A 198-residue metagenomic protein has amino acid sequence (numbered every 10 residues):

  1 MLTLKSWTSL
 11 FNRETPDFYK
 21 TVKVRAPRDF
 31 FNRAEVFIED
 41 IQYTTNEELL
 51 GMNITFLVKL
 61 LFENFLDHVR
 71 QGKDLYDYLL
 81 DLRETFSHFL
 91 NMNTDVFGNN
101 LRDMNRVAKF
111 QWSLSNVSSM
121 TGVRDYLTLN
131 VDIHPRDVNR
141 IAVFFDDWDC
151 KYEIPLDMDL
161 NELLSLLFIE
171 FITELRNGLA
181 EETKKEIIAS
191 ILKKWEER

Functional and structural regions predicted by a protein language model:
M1-I38, T85-V96, R106-N139, F145 (+1 more regions): Short Lys/Arg-rich basic patches
T44-D81, M92-V96, Y152-K184: Short, basic amphipathic alpha-helical segments that act as recognition/interaction helices in nucleic-acid-binding
W112-I187: Conserved binding-pocket/active-site segment within a compact domain
